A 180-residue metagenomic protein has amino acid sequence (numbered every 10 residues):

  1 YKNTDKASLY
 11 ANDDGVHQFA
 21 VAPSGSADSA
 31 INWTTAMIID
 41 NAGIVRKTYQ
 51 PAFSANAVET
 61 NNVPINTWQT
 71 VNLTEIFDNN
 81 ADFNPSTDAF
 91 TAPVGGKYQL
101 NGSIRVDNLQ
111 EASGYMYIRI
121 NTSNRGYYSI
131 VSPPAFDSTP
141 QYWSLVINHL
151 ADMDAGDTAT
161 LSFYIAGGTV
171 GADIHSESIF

Functional and structural regions predicted by a protein language model:
Y1-A27, P51, S113-Y115: Self-maturation zones of extracellular/virion spikes and adhesins
Q18, Y117-N121, T160: Beta-strand signatures of extracellular beta-sandwich domains
F19, I39-N41, R46-K47: Extracellular beta-strand solenoids
N32, S123-S132: Surface-exposed loop/edge segments in extracytoplasmic proteins
I44-A112, V131-F136, T169-F180: Terminal (often C-terminal
E111-R125: Short, surface-exposed beta-strand/strand-loop-strand elements in extracellular ectodomains
T139-T158: Short, surface-exposed tryptophan/glycine-enriched loops that mediate extracellular molecular recognition
S162-T169: Short beta-strand-plus-loop segments that form exposed binding edges in beta-rich domains
